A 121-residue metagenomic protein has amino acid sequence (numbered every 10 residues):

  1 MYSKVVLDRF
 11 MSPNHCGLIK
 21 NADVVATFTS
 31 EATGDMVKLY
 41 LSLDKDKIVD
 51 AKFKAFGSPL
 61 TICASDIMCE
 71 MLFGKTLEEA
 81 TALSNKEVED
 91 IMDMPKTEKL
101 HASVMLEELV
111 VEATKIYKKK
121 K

Functional and structural regions predicted by a protein language model:
M1-K121: Domain-level signature for proteins that mediate thiol-based redox and metal-cofactor handling
